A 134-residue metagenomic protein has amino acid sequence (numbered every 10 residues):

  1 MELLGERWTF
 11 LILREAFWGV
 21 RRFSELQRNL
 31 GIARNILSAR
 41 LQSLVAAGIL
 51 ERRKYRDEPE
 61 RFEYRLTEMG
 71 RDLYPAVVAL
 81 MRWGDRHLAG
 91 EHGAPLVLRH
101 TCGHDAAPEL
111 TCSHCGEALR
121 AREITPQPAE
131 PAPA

Functional and structural regions predicted by a protein language model:
M1-I36: N-terminal helix-turn-helix DNA-binding core of bacterial DNA-binding proteins
G5, R56-A79: Basic, amphipathic "hinge/linker" alpha-helix immediately C-terminal to the N-terminal HTH DNA-binding motif
F10, A47, A76-H87: Alpha-helical linker/hinge and terminal dimerization helices associated with HTH transcriptional regulators
R21-L26, L41, L73, W83-R86 (+1 more regions): Extended, folded domain segments that form the structural surfaces/walls around functional sites
F23, Q27-Y55, P59-E60: Canonical helix-turn-helix DNA-binding module
N29, E63-R65, V97: Short aromatic/hydrophobic contact patches that present stacked aromatics for nucleic-acid/ligand binding
R82-A134: C-terminal regulatory/oligomerization modules of transcriptional regulators
